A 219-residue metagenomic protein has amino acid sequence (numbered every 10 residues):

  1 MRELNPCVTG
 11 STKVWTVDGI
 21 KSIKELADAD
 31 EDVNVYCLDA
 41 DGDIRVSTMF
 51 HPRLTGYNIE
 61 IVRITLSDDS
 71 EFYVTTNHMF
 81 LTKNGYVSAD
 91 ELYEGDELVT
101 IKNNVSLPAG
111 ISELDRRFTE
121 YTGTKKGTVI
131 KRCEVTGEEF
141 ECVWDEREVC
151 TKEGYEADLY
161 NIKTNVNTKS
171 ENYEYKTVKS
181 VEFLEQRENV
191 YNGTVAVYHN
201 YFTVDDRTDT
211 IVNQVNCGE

Functional and structural regions predicted by a protein language model:
M1-E219: Autoprocessing domains of the Hint superfamily
